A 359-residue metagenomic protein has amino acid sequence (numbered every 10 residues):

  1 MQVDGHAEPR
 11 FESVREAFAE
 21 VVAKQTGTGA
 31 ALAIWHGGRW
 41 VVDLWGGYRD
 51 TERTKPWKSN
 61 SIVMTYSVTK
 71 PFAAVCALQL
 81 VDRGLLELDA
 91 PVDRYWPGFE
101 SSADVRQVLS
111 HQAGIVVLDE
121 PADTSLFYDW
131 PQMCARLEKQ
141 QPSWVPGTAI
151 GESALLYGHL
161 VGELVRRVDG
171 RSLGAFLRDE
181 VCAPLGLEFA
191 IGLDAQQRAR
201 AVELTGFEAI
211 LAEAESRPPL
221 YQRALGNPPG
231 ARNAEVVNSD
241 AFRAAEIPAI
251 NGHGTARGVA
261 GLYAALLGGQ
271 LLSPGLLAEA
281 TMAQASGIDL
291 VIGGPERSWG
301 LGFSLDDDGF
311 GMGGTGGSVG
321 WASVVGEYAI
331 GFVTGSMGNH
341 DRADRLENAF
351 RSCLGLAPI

Functional and structural regions predicted by a protein language model:
D4-T65, L85-A90: Short, conserved catalytic-motif segment at the N-terminal edge
F18-A19, G38, I62-D89, V161-R166 (+2 more regions): Active-site SXXK
L44, D123-V145, R171-E188, R232-E235: Short, charged, amphipathic alpha-helices and their helix-cap/turn boundaries
K58-N60, Q140-G147, G158-H159, S239-P248: Flexible glycine/proline-enriched surface loops and loop-helix/loop-strand junctions
S59, M64-V68, F72, D82-E120 (+3 more regions): Active-site helix/loop module of the DD-peptidase/beta-lactamase fold, centered on the serine-lysine SxxK catalytic
V108-H111, Y157-L164, E246, I250-L271 (+1 more regions): Active-site-proximal alpha-helical segments within enzyme catalytic domains
V202-I250, G254, T281-A329, I359: Active-site Gly/Thr loop motif
I247, G268, L272, T281 (+2 more regions): Short, gly/Ser/Thr-rich active-site loops of penicillin-recognizing serine hydrolases
